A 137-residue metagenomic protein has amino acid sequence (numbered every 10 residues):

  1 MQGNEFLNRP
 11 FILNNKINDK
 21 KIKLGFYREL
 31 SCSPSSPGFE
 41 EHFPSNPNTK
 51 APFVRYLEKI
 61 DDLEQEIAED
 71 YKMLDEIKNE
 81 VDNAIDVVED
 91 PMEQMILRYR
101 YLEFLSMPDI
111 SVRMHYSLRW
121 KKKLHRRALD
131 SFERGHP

Functional and structural regions predicted by a protein language model:
M1-V87, R134-P137: N-terminal interaction/assembly modules
I77-E80, P91-E93, L124: N-terminal positioning helix adjacent to the helix-turn-helix/winged-helix DNA-binding module
E89-E103: Short amphipathic alpha helix immediately N-terminal
D109-M114: Short alpha-helical "recognition helix" segments of helix-turn-helix
K121-F132: DNA major-groove recognition helices of helix-turn-helix
